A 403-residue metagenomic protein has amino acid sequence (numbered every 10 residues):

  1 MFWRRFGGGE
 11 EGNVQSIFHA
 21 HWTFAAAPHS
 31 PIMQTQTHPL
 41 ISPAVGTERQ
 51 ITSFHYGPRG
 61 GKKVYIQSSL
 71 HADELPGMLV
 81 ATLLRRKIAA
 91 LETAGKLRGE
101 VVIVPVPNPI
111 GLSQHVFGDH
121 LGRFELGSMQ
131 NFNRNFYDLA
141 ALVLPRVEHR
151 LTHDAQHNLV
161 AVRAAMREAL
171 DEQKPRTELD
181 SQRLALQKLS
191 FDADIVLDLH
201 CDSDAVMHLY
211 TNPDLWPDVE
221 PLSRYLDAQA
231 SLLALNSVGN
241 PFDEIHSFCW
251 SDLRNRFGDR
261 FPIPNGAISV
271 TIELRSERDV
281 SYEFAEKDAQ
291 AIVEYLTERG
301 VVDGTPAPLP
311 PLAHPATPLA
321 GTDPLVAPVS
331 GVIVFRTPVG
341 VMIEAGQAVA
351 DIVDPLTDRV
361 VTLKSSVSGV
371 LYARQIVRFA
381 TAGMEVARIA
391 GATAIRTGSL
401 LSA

Functional and structural regions predicted by a protein language model:
F2-G7, F18-A403: Structured catalytic-domain cores with a bias toward divalent-metal coordination
